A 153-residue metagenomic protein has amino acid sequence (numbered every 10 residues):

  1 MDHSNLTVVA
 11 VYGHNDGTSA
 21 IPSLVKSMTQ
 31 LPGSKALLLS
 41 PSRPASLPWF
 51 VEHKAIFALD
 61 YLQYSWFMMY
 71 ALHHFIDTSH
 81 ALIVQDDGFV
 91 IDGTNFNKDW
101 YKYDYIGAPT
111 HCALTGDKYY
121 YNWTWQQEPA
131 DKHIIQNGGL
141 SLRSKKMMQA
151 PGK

Functional and structural regions predicted by a protein language model:
M1-H3, F75-I76, D99-Y101, H133-I135: Extracellular/periplasmic catalytic domains that process cell-envelope and extracellular macromolecules
M1-H80: N-terminal anchoring/stem segment of glycosyltransferases
A36, D86-D87, S144: Generic structural signal for small/hydrophobic residues in well-ordered secondary structure, especially within
L39-P41, V84-D86, G107-P109, N137: Short His-Asn-centered micro-motif
Y64, D117-H133, K153: An acidic/histidine-cluster motif and surrounding catalytic segment that typifies divalent-metal-assisted enzyme active
T78-I91: Short beta-strand-to-loop acidic/aromatic patch adjacent to the donor-nucleotide binding site
G88-Q127: Conserved donor-nucleotide/metal-binding helix-loop-beta segment in metal-dependent transferases, i.e., the alpha-helix
P129-K153: Catalytic core and acceptor-binding pocket of nucleotide-sugar-dependent glycosyltransferases
